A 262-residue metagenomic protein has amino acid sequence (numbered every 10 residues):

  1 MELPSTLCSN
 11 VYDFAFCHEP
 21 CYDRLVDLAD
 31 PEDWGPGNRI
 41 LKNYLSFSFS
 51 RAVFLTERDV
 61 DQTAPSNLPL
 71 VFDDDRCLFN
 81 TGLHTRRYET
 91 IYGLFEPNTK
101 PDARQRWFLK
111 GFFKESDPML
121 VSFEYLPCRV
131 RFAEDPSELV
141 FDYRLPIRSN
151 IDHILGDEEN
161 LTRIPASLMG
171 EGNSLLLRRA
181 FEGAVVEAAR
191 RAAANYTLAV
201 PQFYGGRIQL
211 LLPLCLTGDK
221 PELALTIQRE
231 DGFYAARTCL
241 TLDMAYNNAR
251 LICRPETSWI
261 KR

Functional and structural regions predicted by a protein language model:
M1-G205: An acidic, glycine-rich, mixed-charge low-complexity segment common to nucleic-acid enzymes
R207-R262: Compact beta-sheet-dominated globular domain cores
